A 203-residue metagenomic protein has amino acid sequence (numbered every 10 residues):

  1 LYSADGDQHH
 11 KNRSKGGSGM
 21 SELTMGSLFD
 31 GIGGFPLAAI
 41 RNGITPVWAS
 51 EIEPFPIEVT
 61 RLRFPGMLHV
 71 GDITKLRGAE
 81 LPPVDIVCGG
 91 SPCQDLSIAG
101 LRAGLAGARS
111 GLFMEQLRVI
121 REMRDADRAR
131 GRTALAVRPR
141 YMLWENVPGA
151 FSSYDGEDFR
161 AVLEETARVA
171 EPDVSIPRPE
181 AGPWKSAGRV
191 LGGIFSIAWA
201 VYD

Functional and structural regions predicted by a protein language model:
L1-G19: Short, Lys/Arg-enriched N-terminal segments with co-localized hydrophobic residues within the first ~10-30 amino acids
S21-M25: Extreme N-terminal starter segment of soluble prokaryotic enzymes
S27-G33: Class I SAM-dependent methyltransferase "Motif I" SAM/SAH-binding loop
G34, A38-T45, R63: A short, Lys/Arg-enriched amphipathic alpha-helix followed by its capping loop at the start of a domain
A49-S50: The conserved SAM/SAH-binding core of class I Rossmann-like methyltransferase domains, concentrating on the hydrophobic
E53: Conserved SAM/SAH-binding beta-strand->alpha-helix loop
E58-L68: Short, conserved SAM-binding/catalytic segment of Class I S-adenosyl-L-methionine-dependent methyltransferases
L76-V84, L96-D203: Class I S-adenosyl-L-methionine
